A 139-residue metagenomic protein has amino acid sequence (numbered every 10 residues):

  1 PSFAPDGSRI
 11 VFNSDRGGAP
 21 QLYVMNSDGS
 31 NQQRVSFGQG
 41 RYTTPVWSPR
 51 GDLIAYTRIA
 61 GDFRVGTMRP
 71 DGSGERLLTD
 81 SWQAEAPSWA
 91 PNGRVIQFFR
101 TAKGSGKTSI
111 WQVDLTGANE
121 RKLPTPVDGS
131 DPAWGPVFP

Functional and structural regions predicted by a protein language model:
P1-P139: Sequence signature of WD/YWTD-type beta-propeller architectures
